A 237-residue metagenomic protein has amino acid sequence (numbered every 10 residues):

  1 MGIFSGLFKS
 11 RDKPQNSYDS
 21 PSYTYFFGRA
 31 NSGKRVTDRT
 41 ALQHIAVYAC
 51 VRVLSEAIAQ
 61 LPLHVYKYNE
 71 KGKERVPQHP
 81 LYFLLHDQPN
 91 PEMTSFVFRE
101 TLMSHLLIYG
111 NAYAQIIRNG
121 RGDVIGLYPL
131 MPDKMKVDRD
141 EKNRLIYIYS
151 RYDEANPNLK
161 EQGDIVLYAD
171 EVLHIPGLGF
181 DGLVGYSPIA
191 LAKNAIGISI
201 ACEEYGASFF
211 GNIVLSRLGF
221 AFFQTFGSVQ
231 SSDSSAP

Functional and structural regions predicted by a protein language model:
M1-P237: Structured, contiguous alpha/beta core segments that scaffold functional sites
